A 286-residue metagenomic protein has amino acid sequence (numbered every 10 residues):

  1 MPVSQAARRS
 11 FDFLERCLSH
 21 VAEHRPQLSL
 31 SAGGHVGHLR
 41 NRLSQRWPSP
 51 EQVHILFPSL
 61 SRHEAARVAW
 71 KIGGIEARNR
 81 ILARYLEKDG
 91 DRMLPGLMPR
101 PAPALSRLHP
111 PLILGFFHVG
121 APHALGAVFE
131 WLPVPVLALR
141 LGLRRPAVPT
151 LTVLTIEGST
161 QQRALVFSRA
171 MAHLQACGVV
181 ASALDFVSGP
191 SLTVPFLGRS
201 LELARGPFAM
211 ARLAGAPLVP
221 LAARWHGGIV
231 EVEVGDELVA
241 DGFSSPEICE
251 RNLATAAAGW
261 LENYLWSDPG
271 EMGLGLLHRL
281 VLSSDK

Functional and structural regions predicted by a protein language model:
M1-F116, A121, G126, V148: Membrane-anchoring hydrophobic helices of lipid-metabolizing enzymes
G33-V36, V68-G73, R92-M93, V136-R144 (+2 more regions): Short low-complexity stretches enriched in small and charged residues
L43-S44, R67, Q161, I248 (+1 more regions): Residue-level detector of secondary-structure boundary/capping sites
R78, T152-V153, E233-E237: Short low-complexity, flexible loop/linker segments enriched in glycine and/or proline with clustered acidic
D89-L97, T155-Q162, F196-G198, F243 (+1 more regions): Short, flexible loop segments at the rims of nucleotide/cofactor-binding pockets, characterized by
S106-H109, W131-P135, L139, A164-K286: Non-catalytic C-terminal accessory region of glycerolipid acyltransferases and related lyso-lipid remodeling enzymes
H109-Q162, L192: Catalytic core of membrane glycerolipid acyltransferases/transacylases, capturing the structured, soluble-facing
